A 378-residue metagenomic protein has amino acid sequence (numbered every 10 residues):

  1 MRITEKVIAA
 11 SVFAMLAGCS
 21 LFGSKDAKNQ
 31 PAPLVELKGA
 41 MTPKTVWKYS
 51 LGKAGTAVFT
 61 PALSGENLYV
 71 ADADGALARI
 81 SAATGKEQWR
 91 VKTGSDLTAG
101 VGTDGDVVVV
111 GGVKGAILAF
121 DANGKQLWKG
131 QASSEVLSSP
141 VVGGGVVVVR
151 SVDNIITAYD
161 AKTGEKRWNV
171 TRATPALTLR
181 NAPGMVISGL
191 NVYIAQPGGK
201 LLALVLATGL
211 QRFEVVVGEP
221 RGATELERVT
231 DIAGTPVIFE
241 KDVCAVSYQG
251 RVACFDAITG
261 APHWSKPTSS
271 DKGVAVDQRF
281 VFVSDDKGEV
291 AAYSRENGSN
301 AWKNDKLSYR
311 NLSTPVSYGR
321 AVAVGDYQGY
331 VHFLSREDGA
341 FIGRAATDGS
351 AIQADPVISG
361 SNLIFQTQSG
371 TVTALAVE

Functional and structural regions predicted by a protein language model:
L16-G18: C-terminal motif of bacterial Sec signal peptides marking the signal peptidase cleavage site
S20-G23: Bacterial signal peptide processing site
K25-A32, K38-A62, W89-D104, Q126-G143 (+6 more regions): Extracytoplasmic beta-rich repeat domains
N67-Y69, V108-V110, V147-V149, V192-Y193 (+4 more regions): Conserved beta-propeller blade signature
G75, K114-G115, N154, G199 (+4 more regions): Short coil/turn segments within WD40 beta-propeller repeats
S81-T84, D121-G124, D160-G164, L206-G209 (+4 more regions): Short loop/turn segments that connect beta-strands within beta-propeller blades
S284-A292, S299-F333: Loop/turn-rich, solvent-exposed surfaces of beta-rich toroidal or solenoidal domains
